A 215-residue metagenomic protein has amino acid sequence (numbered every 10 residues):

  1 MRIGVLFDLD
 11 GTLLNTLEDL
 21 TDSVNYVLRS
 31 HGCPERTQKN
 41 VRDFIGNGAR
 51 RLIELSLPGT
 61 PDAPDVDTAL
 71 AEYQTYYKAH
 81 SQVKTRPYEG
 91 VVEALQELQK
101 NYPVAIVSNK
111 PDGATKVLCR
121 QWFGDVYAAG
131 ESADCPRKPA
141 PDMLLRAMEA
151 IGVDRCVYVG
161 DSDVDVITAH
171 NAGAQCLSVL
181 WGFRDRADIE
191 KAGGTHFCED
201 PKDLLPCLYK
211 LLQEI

Functional and structural regions predicted by a protein language model:
M1-D43: Active-site neighborhood of HAD-like aspartate-dependent phosphohydrolases
T12, V24, V91-C119: Substrate-recognition element of Asp-dependent hydrolases with the DxDx(T/V) motif
V27-L28, G48-D62, L118, A147: Helix-loop "lid/cap" segments that line or gate small-molecule binding pockets
E54-E93: Metal-dependent phosphoesterase signature
V83-K84, P111-V159, D163-A172, R186-D188: Substrate-recognition "cap/lid" segment bordering the active-site pocket of phosphatases
W181-K191: Short, glycine/polar-rich helix-capping loops at beta-to-alpha or helix-loop-helix junctions that flank or form
H196-D200: Short acidic-hydrophobic, aromatic-tinged amphipathic segments that line or gate anion-handling sites
